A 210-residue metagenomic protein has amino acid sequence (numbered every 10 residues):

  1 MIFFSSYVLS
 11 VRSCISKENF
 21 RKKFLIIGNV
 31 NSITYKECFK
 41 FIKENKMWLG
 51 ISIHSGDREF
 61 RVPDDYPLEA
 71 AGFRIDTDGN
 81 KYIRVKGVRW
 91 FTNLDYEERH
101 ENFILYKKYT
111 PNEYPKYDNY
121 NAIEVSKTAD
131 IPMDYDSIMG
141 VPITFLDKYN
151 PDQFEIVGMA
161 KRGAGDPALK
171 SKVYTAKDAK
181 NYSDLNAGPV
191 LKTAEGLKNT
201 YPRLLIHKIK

Functional and structural regions predicted by a protein language model:
M1-I2, S6-K210: Class I S-adenosyl-L-methionine-dependent methyltransferase catalytic core
